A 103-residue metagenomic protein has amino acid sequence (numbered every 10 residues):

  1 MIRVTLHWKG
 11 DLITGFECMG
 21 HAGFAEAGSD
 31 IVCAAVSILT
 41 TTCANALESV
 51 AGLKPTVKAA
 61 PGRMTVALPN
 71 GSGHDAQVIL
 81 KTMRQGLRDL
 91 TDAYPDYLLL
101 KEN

Functional and structural regions predicted by a protein language model:
M1-I31, T41, N45-N103: N-terminal intrinsically disordered, cationic/polar leader segments that include organellar targeting peptides
V36-I38: Alpha-helical support elements that line or immediately flank enzyme active sites and cofactor-binding pockets
